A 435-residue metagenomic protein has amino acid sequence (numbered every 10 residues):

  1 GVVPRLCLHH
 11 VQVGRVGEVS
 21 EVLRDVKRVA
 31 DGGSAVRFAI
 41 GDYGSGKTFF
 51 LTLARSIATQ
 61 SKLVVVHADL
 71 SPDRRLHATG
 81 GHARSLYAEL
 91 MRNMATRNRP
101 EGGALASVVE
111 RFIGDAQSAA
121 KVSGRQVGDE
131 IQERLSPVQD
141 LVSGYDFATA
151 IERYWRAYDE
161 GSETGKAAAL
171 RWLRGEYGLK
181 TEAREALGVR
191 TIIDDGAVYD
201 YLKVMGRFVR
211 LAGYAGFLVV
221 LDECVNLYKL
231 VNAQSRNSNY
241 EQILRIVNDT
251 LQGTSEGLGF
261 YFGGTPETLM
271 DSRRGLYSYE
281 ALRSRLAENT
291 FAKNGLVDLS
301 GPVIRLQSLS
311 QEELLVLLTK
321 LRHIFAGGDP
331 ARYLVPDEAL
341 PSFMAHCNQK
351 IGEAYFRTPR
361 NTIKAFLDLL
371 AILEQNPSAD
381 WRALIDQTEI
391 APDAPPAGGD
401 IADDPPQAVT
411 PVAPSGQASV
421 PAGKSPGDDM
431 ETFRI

Functional and structural regions predicted by a protein language model:
G1-V13, E182: Charged, amphipathic alpha-helical linker segments immediately N-terminal to NTP-binding catalytic cores
G17-A30, R37: Pre-Walker A adenine-sensing motif
V19, L51, A83-Y87, R236 (+1 more regions): Amphipathic alpha-helical segments in well-structured domains
F38-G41, S45, F49-A212, E374-S378 (+3 more regions): P-loop NTPase nucleotide-binding core
Y43-T48, V225-N226, T358: Gly/Ser/Thr-rich loops at beta-strand to alpha-helix junctions that form or flank small-molecule/cofactor-binding
F49, D115-S118, L227, I390-G399: Eukaryote-specific, cytoplasm-facing alpha-helical/coiled-coil scaffolding segments in long proteins
R153-R171, K293-V297, Q307-I435: C-terminal alpha-helical "lid" subdomain
K166-D337: The catalytic "switch" region of P-loop NTPases
